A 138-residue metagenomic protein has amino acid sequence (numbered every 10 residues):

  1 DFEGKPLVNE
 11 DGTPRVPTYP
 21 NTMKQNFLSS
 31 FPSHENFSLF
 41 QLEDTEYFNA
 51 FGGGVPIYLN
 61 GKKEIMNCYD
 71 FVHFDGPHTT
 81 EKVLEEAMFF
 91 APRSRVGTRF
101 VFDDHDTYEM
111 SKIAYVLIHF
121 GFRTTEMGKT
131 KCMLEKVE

Functional and structural regions predicted by a protein language model:
D1-E138: S-adenosylmethionine/decaboxylated-SAM
